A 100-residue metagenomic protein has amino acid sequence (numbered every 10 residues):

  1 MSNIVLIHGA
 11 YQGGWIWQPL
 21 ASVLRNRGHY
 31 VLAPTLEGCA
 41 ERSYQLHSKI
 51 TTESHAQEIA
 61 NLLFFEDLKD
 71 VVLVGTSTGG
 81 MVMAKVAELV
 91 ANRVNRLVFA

Functional and structural regions predicted by a protein language model:
S2-S43, F64: Conserved HGGG/HGGXW glycine-rich cap/lid loop of the alpha/beta-hydrolase fold
Q18-P19, Q45, A84-A87: Short amphipathic alpha-helical segments
Y30-V72, E88-V90: Active-site loop/oxyanion-hole signature of alpha/beta-hydrolase fold enzymes
K69-A100: Conserved hydrolase catalytic core segment
